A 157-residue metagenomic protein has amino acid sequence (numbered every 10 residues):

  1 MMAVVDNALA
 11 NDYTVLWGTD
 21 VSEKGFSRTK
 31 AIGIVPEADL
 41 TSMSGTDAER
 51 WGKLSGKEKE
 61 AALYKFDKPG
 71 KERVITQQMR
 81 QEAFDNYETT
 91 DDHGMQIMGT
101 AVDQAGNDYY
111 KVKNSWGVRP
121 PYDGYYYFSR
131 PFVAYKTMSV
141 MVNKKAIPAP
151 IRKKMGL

Functional and structural regions predicted by a protein language model:
M1-L157: Active-site signature of cysteine proteases
